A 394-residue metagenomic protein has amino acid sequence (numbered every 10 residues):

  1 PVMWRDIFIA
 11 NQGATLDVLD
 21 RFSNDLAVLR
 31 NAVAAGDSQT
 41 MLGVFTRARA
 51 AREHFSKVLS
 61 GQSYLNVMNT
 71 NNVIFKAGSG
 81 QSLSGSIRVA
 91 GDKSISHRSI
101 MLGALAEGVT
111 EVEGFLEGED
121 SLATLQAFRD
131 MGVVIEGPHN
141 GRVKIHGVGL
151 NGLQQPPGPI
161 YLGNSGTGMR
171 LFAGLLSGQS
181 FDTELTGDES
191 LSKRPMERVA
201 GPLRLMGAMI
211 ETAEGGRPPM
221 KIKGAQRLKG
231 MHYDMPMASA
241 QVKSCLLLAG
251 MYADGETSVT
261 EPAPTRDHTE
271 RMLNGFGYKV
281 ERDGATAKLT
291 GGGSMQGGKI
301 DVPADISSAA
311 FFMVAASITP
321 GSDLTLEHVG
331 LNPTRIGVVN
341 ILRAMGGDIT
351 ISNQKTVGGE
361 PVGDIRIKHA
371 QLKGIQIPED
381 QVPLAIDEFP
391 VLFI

Functional and structural regions predicted by a protein language model:
P1, Q12-A14, F22-D25, A48 (+4 more regions): Glycine-rich beta-alpha junction loops
P1-F45, M101: Interdomain hinge/lid region at the active-site interface of Rossmann-like NAD(P)-dependent oxidoreductases
L26, R30-V33, R49-L59: A structural signal for well-ordered alpha-helices, especially hydrophobic packing surfaces of coiled-coils
V44-A48, L392-F393: Short alpha-helical scaffolding segments that buttress acidic/His motifs in well-ordered protein cores
R47-A50, T212: Long, charge-rich low-complexity segments
K57-V67: Long amphipathic alpha-helical segments
L65-I394: Structural preference for solvent-exposed beta-strand-turn elements and adjacent flexible terminal/loop segments within
